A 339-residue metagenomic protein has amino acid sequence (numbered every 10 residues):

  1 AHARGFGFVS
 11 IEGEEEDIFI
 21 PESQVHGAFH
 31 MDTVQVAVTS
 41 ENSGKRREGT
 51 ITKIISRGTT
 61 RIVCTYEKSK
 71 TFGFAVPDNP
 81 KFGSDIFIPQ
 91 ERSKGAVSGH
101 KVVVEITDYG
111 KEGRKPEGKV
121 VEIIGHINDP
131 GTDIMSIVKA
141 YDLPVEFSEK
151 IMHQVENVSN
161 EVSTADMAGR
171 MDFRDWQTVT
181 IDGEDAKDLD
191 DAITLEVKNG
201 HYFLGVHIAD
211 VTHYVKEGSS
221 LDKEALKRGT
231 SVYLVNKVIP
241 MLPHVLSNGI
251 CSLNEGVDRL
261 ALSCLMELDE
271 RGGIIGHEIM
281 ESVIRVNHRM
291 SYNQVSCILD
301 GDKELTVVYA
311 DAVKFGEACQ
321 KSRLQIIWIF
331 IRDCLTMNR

Functional and structural regions predicted by a protein language model:
A1-T180, E184-A192, H201-G205: S1/OB-fold single-stranded RNA-binding interface
V103, Y109, S136, L143 (+1 more regions): Electropositive polyanion-binding surfaces
